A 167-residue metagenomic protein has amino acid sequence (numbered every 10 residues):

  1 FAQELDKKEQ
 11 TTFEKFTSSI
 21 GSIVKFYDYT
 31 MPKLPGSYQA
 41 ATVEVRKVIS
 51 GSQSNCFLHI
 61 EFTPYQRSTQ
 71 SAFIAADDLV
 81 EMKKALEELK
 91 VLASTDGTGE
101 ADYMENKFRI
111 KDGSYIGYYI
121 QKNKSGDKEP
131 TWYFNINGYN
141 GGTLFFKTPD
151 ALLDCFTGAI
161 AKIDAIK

Functional and structural regions predicted by a protein language model:
A2-K167: Positively charged, low-complexity terminal tracts and the immediately adjacent first secondary-structure elements
